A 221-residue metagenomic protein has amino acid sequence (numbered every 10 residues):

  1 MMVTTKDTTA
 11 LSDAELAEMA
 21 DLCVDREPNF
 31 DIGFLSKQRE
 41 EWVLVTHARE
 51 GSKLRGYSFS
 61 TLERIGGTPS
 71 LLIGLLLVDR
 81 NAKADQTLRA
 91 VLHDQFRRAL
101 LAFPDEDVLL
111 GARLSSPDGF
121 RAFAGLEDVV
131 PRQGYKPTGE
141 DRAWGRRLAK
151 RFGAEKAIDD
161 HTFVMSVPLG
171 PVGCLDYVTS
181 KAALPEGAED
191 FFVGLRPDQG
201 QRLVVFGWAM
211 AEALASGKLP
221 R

Functional and structural regions predicted by a protein language model:
M1-L11, F34-E40, L100-R221: Terminal substrate-recognition subdomain of acyl/acetyltransferases
V3-N81, A99, S115-S116: A conserved beta-strand-loop-helix scaffold within acyl/acetyltransferase catalytic domains
D79-A90: Conserved glycine-rich acetyl-CoA-binding loop
H93-R97: Eukaryote-skewed repeat-based solenoidal scaffolds used as protein-protein interaction platforms, primarily
